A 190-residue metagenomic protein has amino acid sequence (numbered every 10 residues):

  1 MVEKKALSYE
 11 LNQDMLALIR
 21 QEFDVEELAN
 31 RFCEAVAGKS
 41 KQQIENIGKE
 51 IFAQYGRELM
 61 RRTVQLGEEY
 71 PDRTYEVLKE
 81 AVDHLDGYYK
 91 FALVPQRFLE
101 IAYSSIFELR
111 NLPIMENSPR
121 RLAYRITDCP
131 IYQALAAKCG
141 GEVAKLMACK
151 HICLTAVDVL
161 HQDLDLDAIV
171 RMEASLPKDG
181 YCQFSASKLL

Functional and structural regions predicted by a protein language model:
M1-H151, D167-Y181, L189-L190: N-terminal accessory segment detector
L164: Conserved ATPase active-site switch/coordination loops adjacent to the nucleotide-binding site
